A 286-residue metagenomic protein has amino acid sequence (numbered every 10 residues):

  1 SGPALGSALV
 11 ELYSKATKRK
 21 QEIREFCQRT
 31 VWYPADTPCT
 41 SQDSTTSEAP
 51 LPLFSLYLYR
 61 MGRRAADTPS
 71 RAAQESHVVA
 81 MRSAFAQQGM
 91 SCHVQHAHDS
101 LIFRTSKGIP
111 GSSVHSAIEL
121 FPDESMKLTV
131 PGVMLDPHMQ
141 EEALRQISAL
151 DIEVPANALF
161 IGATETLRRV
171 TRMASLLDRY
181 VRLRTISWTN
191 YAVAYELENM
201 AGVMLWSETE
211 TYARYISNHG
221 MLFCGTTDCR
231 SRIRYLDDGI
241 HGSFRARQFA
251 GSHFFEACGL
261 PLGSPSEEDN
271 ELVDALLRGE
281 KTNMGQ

Functional and structural regions predicted by a protein language model:
S1-Q286: Bergerat-fold GHKL/Histidine-kinase-like ATPase
